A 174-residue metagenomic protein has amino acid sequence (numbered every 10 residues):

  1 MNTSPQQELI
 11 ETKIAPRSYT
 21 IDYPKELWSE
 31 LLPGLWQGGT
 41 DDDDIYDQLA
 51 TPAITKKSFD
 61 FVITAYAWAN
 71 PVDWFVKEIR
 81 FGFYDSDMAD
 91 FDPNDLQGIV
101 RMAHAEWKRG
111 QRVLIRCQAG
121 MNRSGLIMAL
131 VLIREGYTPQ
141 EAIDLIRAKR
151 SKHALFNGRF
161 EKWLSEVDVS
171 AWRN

Functional and structural regions predicted by a protein language model:
M1-I21: N-terminal glycine-/charge-rich "phosphate-binding" loop or analogous flexible N-terminal tail
P16-R112, I133-E166, W172: Cysteine-based protein phosphatase catalytic domain of the PTP/DSP
G110-A129: A phosphate-binding catalytic loop at a beta-strand-loop-alpha-helix junction that coordinates phosphoryl groups
